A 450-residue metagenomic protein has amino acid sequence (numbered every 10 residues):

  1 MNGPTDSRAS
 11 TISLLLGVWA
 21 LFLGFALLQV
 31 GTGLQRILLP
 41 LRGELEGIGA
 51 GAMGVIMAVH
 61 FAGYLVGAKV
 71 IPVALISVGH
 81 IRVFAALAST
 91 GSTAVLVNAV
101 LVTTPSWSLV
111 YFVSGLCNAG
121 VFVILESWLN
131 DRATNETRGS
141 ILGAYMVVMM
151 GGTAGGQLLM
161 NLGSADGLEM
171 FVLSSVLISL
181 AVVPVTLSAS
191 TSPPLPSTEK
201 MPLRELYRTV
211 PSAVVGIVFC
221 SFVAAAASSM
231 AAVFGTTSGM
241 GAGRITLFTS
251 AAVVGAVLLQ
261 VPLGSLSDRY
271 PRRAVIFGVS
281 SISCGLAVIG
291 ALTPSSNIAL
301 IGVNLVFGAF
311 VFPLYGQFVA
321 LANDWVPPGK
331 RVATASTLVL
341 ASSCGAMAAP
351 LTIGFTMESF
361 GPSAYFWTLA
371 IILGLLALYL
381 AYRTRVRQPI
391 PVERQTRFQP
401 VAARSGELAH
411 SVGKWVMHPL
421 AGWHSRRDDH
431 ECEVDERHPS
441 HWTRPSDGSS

Functional and structural regions predicted by a protein language model:
M1-S13, P193-M201, R383-S450: Intrinsic disorder in cytosolic terminal tails and internal cytosolic loops of multi-pass membrane transporters
T11-F61, S212-G216, A225-S238: Helix-loop boundary and gating motifs at the non-cytosolic
A50-G51, N135-Y145, A242-G243, V326-L338: Loop-to-transmembrane helix entry/capping segments in MFS-fold secondary transporters and related SLC/MFSD carriers
G67-G79, S164, L259-P271, M357-E358: Helix-to-loop junctions at the C-terminal end of transmembrane segments in multipass secondary transporters
R82-L96, S175, A274-V288, A370: Structural signature of the two symmetry-related core transmembrane helices
F112-V147: Cytoplasmic helix-loop-helix junction between adjacent transmembrane helices in 12-TM secondary transporters
G120-A133, F312-V326: Intracellular juxtamembrane helix-capping segments at the cytosolic ends of symmetry-related transmembrane helices
M160-N161, S175-L195, L376-T384: C-terminal membrane-cytosol helix-exit motif in multi-pass small-molecule transporters
